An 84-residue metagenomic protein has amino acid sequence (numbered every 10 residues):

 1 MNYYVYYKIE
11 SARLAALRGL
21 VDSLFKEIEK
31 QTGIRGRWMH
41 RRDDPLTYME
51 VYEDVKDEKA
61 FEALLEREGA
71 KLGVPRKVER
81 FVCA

Functional and structural regions predicted by a protein language model:
M1-Y48, E53-E66, P75-A84: Short S/T/G/P-rich N-terminal loop/turn motif that feeds into the first structured element of a domain
